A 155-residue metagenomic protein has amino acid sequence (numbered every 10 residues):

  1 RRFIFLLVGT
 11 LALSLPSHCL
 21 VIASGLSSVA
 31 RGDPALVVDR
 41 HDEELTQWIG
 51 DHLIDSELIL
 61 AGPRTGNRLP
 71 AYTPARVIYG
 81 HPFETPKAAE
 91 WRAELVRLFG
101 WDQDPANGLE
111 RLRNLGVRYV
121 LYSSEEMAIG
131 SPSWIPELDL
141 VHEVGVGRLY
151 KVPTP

Functional and structural regions predicted by a protein language model:
F3-P155: Extracytoplasmic
